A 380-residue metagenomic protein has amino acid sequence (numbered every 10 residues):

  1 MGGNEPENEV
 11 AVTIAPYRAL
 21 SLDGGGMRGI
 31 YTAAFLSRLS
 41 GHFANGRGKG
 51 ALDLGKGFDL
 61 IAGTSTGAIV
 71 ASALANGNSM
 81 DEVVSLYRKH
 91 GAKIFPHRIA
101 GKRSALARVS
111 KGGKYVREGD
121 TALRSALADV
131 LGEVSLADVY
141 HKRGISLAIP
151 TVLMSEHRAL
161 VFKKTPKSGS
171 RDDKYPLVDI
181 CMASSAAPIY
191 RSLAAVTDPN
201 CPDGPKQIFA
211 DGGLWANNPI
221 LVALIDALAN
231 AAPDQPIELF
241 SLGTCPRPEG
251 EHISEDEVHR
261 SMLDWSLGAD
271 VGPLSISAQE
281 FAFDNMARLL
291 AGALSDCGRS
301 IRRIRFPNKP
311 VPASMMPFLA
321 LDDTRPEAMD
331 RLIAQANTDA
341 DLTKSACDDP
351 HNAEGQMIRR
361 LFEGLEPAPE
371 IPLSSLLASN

Functional and structural regions predicted by a protein language model:
M1-N380: Patatin-like phospholipase
